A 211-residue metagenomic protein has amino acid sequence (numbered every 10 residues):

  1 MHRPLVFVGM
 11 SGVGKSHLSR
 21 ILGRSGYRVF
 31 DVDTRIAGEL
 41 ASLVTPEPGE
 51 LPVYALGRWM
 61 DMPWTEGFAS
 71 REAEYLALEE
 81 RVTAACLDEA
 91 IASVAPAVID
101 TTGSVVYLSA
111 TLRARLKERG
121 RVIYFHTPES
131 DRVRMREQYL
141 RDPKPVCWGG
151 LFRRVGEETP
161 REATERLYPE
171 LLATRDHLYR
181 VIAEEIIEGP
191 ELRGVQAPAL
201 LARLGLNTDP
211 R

Functional and structural regions predicted by a protein language model:
H2, I21, S25, P96 (+1 more regions): NTP-dependent small-molecule kinase module
F7: Hydrophobic anchor at the beta1->P-loop junction of P-loop NTPases
M10-V13, L22: P-loop (Walker A) phosphate-binding loop of NTP-binding proteins
S16: Walker A/P-loop
Y27-V32: Conserved catalytic segments around the Walker B and adjacent sensor/switch elements of P-loop NTPase domains
T34-A114: ATP-dependent small-molecule kinase phosphotransfer cores that center on conserved nucleotide phosphate-binding segments
G103-V106, P128-S130, L192: Short glycine-rich anion-binding loops that position phosphate/pyrophosphate groups of nucleotides and phosphorylated
E118-D176: A glycine- and Lys/Arg-enriched "phosphate-lid" helix/loop adjacent to the NTP-binding pocket of small-molecule kinases
